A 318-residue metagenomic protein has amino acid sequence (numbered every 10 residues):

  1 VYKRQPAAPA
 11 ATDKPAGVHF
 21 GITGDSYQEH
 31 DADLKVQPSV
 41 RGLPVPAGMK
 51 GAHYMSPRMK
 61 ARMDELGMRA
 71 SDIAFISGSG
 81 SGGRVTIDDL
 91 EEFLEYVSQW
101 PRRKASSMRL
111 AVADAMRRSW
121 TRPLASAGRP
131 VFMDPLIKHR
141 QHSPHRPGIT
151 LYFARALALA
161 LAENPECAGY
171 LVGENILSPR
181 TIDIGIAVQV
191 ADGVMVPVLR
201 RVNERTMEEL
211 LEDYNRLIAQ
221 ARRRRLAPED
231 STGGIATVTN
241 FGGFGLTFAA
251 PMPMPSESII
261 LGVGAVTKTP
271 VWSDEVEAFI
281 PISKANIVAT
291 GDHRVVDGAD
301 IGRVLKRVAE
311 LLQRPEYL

Functional and structural regions predicted by a protein language model:
V1-Y2: Short, small-residue-biased leader/transition segments that mark boundaries at the very start of proteins
A7-S26, H30, V36-K50, R58-R62 (+3 more regions): C-terminal catalytic/motor cores of large multi-domain enzyme assemblies
